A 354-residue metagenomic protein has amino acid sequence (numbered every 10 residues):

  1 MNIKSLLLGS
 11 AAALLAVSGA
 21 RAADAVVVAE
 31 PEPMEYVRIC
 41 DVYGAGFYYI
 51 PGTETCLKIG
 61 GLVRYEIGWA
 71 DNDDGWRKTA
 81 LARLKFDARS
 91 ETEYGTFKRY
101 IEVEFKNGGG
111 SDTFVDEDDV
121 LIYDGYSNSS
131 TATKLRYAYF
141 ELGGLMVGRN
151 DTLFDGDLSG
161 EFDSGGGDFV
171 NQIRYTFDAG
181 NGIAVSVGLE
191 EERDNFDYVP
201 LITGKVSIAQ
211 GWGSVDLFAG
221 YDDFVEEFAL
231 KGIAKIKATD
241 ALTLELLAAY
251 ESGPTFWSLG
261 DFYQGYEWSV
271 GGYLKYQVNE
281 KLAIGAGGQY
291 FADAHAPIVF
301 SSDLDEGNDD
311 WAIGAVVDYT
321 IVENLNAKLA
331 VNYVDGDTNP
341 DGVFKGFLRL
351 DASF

Functional and structural regions predicted by a protein language model:
M1-G60: N-terminal periplasmic/intermembrane-space "pro-region" immediately following the signal or transit peptide
A11, F47-Y49, K85-D87, Y139-E141 (+7 more regions): Outer-membrane beta-barrel architecture
G46-W69, D73-A209: Outer membrane beta-barrel
V63-I67, I101-F105, V147-D151, V187-E191 (+7 more regions): Transmembrane beta-barrel strands of outer-membrane/channel proteins
W76-K78, S130-A132, G165-G167, F196-Y198 (+4 more regions): Short sequence motifs at beta-strands and strand-loop junctions characteristic of Gram-negative outer-membrane
E93-T96, G144-V147, N181-V187, W212-L217 (+3 more regions): Repeated loop/turn-to-beta-strand initiation elements of outer-membrane beta-barrel proteins
V199-A312: Detector for outer-membrane/organellar transmembrane beta-barrel domains, recognizing the amphipathic beta-strand
I236, Y319-I321, G342-F354: Outer-membrane beta-barrel "beta-signal"
